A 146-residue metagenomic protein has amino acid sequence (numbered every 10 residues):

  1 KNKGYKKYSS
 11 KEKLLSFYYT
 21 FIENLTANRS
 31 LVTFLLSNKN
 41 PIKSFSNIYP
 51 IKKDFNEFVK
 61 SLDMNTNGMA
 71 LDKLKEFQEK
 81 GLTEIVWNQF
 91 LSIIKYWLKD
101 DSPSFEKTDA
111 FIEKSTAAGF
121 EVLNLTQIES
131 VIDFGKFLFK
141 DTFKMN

Functional and structural regions predicted by a protein language model:
K1-F34, N40-S44, D54: Hydrophobic alpha-helical connector segments
K3-K7, G68-E76: Acidic/His metal-coordination segments adjacent to aromatic residues that form catalytic metal sites in metalloenzymes
Y19, E23, K53-N56, A110-E113 (+1 more regions): Generic structural signal for well-ordered, non-transmembrane alpha-helical segments in soluble/cytosolic regions
S30, S37, M64-N67, K95-S102 (+2 more regions): Charged/polar positions within long, soluble alpha-helices
I42, M69-K73, Y96-E106: Inter-helical turn/loop segments and adjacent helix faces that build the functional surface of alpha-helical bundle
F45-A70, K80-S92: Amphipathic alpha-helical packing segments from all-alpha helical-bundle domains
F77-L98, A110-A118: Hydrophobic alpha-helical segments that form the core of small-molecule binding pockets and/or dimer interfaces
K99-N146: C-terminal peripheral helix-coil segments that are non-catalytic and often amphipathic
